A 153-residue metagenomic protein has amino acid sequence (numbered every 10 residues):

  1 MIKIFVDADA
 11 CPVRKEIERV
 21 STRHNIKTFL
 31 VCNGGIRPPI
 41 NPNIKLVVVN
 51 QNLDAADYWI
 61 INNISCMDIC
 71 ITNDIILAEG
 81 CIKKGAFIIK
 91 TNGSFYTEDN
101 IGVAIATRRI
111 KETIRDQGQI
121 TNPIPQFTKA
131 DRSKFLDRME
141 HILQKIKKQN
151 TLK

Functional and structural regions predicted by a protein language model:
I2-K153: Nuclease catalytic cores that cleave nucleic-acid phosphodiester bonds, predominantly acidic two-metal-ion
